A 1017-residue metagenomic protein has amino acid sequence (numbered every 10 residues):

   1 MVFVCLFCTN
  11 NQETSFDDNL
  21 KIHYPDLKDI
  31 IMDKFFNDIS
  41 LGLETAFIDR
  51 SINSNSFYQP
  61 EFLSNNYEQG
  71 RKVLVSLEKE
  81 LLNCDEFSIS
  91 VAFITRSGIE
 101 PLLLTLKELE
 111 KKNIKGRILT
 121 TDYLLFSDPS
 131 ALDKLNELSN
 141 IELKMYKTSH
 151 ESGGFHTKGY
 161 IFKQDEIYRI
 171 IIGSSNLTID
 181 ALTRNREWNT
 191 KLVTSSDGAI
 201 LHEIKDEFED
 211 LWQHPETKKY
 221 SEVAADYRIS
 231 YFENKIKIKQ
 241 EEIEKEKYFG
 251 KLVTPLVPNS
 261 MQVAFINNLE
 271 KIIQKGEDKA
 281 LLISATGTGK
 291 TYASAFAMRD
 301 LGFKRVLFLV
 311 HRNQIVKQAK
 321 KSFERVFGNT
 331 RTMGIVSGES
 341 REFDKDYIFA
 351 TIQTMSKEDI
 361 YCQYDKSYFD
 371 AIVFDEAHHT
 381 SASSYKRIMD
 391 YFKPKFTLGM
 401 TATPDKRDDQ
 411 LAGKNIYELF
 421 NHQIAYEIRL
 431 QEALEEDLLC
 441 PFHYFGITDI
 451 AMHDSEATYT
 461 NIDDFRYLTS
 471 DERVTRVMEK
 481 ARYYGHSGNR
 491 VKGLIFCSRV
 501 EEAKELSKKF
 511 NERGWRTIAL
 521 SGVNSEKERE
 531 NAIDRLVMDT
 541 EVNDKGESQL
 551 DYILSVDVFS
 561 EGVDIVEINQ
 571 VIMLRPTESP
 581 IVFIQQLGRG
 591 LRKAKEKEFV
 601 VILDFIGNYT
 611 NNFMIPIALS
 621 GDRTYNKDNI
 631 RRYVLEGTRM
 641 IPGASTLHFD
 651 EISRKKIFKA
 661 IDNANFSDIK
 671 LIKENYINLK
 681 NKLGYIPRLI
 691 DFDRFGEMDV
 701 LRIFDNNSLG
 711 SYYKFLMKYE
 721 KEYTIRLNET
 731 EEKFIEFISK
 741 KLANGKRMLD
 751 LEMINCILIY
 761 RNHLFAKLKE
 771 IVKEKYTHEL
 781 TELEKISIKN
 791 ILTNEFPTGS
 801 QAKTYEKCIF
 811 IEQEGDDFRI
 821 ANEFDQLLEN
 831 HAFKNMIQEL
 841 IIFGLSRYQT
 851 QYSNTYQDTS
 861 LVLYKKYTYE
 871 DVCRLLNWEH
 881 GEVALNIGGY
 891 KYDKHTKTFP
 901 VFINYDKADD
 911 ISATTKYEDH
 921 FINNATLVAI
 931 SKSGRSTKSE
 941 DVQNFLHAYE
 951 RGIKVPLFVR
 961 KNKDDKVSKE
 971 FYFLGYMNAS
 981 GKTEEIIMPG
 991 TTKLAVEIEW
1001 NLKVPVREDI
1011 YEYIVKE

Functional and structural regions predicted by a protein language model:
M1-N259, V263: PLD/PLD-like phosphodiesterase catalytic module centered on the HKD motif
E233-P258, R482, S487-G488, L619-D750: Long, largely alpha-helical accessory region at the distal end of helicase-like NTP-driven motors
K275-A297: Walker A/P-loop
A382-P441: Post-DEXD/H (motif II) to motif III coupling segment of the RecA-like Helicase ATP-binding lobe
I424-G493: Conserved interdomain linker/interface between the two RecA-like ATPase lobes of SF2 helicase motors
R516-V556: Conserved helicase ATPase core of P-loop NTP-dependent helicases/translocases
R589-P616: Conserved segment of the helicase C-terminal RecA-like domain
F734-I738, A743, M748-L749, M753 (+1 more regions): Acidic, glycine-rich low-complexity segments with interspersed aromatic residues
